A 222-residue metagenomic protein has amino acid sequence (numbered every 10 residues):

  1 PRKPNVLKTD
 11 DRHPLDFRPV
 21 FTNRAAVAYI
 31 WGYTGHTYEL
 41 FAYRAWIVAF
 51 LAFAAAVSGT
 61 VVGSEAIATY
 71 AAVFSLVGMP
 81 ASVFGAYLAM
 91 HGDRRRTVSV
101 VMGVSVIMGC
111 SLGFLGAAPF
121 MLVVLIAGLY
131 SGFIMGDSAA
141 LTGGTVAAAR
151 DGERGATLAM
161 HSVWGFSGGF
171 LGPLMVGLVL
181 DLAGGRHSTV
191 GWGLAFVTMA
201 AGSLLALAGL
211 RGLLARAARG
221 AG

Functional and structural regions predicted by a protein language model:
P1-W31: Juxtamembrane intracellular "pre-TM" segments in multi-pass secondary transporters
A25-M79, G172-P173: Extracytoplasmic gate region of multi-pass secondary transporters
T34, A72-L76, G103, A159-S167: Transmembrane alpha-helical cores of Major Facilitator Superfamily
A49, A139-A148: Intracellular helix-loop hinge segments at the cytoplasmic ends of transmembrane helices in 12-TM rocker-switch-type
A81-R94, L180-D181: Helix-to-loop junctions at the C-terminal end of transmembrane segments in multipass secondary transporters
D93-L141: C-terminal transmembrane helical hairpin of 12-TM major facilitator-type secondary transporters
G113-G116, G185, W192-G222: Multi-pass alpha-helical transporter architecture, strongest for 12-TM Major Facilitator/SLC carriers used
A148-G184: A late C-terminal transmembrane helix in Major Facilitator Superfamily
